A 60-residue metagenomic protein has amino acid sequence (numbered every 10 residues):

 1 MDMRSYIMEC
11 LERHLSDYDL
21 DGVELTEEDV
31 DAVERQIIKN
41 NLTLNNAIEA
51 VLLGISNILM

Functional and structural regions predicted by a protein language model:
M1-G22: N-terminal acidic leader/helix
E24-M60: Short, charge-rich amphipathic interface segments used for partner binding and complex assembly
